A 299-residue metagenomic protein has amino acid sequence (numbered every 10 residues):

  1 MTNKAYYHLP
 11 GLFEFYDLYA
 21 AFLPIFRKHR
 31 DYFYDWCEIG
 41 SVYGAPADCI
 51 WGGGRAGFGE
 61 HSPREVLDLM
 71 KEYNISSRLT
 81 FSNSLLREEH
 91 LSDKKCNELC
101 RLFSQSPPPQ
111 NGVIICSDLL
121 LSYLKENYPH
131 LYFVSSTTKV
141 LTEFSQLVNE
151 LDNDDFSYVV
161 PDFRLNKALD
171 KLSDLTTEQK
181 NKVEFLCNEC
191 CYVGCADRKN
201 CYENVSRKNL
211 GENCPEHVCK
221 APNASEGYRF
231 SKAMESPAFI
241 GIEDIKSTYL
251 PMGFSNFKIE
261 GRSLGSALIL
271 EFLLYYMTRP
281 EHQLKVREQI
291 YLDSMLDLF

Functional and structural regions predicted by a protein language model:
M1-E150, F156-F299: Active-site pocket-lining/capping segments in soluble small-molecule metabolic enzymes
